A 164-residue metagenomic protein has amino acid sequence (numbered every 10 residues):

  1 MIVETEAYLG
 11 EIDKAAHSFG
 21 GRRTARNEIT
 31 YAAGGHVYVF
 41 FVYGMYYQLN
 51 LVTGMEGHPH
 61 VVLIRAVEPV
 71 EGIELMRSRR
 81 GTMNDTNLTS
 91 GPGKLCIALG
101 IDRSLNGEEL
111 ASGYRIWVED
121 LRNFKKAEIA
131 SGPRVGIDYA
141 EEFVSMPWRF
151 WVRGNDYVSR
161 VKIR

Functional and structural regions predicted by a protein language model:
M1-R164: Conserved, well-structured core segments that form or line functional sites
